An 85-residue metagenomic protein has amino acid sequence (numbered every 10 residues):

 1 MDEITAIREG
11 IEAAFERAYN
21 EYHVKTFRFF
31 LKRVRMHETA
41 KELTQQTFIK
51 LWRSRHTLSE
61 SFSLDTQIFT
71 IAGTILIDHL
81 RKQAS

Functional and structural regions predicted by a protein language model:
M1-T5: Intrinsic, short, N-terminal disordered tails of RNA polymerase sigma-factor systems
A6-R28: A short, charge-rich alpha-helical start-of-domain segment used by transcription regulators
I11, M36-H37: Short loop-to-helix capping motifs
R17, K25, T39-E42, S63-I71: Amphipathic alpha-helical recognition patches that constitute DNA-binding helices
Y19-N20, F27, H37-S54: Conserved RNAP core-binding helix
R33-V34, S61: Helix-loop interface residues and adjacent transmembrane-helix termini in multi-pass membrane transporters, primarily
R53-E60, T70-S85: Arg/Lys-rich amphipathic alpha helix in sigma70-family domain 2
